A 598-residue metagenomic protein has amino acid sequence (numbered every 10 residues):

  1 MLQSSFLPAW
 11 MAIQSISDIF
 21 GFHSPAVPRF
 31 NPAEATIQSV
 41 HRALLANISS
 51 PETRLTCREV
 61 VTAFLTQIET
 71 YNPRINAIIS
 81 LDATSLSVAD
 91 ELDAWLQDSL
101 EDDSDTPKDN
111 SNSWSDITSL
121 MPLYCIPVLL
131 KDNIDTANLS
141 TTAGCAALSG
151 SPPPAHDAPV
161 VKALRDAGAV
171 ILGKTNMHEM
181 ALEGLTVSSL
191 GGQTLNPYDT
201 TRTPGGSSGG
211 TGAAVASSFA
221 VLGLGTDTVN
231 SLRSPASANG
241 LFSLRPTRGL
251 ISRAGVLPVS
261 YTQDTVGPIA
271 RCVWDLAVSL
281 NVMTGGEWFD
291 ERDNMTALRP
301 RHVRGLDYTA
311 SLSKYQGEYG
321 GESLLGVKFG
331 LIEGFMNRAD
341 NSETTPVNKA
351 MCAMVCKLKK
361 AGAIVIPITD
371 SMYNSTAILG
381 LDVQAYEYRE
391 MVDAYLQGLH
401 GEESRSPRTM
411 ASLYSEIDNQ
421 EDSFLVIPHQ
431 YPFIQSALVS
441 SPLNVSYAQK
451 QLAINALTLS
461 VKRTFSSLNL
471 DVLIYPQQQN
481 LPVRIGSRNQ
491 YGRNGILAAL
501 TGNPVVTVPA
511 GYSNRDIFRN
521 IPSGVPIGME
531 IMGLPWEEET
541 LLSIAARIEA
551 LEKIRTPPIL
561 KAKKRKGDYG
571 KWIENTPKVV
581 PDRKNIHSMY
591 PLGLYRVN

Functional and structural regions predicted by a protein language model:
M1-Q97, S104-K108, E333, N337 (+2 more regions): An N-terminal boundary/leader segment
R54-R58, R74, S119, Y124-I126 (+8 more regions): Loop/turn elements at helix/coil->beta-strand transitions in domains of secreted/extracellular proteins
V61, D90, T345-D370, M391-E403 (+1 more regions): Acyltransferase
T70, D166, S217-E333, C352 (+4 more regions): Structural helix-boundary/capping segments
L92-P127, D275, Q316-I332: Immediate post-signal peptide segment of exported/extracytoplasmic ligand-binding proteins
L120-V266, R292-R299, I332-G334, L473-N489: Short glycine/serine-rich loop/turn segments
Y124-A146, S323-M336, A385-K462, P509-G528: Short helix-loop capping/hinge segments that flank enzyme active sites or metal/cofactor-binding pockets
Q451-N455, L459, R463-L500: An extended, acidic, His-containing surface patch that forms the Zn2+-binding/catalytic region of metallohydrolases
